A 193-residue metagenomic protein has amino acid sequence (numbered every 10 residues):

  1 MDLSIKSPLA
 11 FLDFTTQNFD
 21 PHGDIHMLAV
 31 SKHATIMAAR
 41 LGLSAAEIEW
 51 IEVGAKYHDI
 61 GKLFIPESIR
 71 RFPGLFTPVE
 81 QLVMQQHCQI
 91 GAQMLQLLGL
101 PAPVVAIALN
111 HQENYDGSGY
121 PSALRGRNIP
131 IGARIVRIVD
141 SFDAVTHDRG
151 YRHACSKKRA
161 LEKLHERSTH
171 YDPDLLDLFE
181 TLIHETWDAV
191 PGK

Functional and structural regions predicted by a protein language model:
D2-K193: Histidine- and acidic-residue-rich, metal-dependent catalytic cores
